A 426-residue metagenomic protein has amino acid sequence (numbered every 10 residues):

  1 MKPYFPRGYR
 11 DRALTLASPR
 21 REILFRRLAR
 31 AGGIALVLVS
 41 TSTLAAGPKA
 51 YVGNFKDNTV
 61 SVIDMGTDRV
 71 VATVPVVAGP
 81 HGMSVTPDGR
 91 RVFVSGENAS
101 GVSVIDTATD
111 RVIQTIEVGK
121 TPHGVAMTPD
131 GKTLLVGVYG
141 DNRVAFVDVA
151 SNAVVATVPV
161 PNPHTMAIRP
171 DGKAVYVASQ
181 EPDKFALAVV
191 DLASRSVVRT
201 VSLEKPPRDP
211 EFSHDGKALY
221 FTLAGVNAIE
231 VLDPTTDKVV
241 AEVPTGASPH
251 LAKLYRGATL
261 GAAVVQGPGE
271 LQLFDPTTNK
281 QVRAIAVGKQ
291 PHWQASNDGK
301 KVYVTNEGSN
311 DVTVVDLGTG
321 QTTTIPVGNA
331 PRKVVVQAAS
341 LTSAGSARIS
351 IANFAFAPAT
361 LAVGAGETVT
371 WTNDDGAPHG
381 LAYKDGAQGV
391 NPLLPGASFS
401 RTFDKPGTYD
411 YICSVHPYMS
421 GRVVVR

Functional and structural regions predicted by a protein language model:
Y4-G32: Bacterial N-terminal signal peptides that target proteins for export
L16, R27-L28, G33-A359, A365-T368 (+6 more regions): Predominantly soluble domains enriched in secretory-pathway, periplasmic, or organellar proteins
L381-K384: Short, surface-exposed beta-strand/strand-loop-strand elements in extracellular ectodomains
S414-Y418: Beta-strand-rich extracellular modules
